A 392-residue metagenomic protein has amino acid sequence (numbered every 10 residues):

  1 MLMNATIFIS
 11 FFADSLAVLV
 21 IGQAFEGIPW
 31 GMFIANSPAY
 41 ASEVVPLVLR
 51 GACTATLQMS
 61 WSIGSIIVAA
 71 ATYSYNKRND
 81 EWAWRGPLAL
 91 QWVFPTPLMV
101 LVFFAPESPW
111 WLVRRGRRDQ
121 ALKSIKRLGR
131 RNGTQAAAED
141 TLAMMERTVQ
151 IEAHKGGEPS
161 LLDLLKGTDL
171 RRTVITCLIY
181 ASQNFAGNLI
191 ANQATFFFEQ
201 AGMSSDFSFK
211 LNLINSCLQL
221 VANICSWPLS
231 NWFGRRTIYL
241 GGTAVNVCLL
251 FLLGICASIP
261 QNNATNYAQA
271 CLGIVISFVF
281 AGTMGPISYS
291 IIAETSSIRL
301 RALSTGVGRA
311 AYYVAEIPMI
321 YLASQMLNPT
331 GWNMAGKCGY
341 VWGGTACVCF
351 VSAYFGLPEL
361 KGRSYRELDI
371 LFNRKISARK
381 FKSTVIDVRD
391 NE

Functional and structural regions predicted by a protein language model:
M1-K126, Q150-E392: Alpha-helical transmembrane bundle of multi-pass membrane proteins
R127-E139: Short intracellular "coupling" helices and adjacent cytoplasmic loop segments at the cytosolic face of multi-pass
A136-Q150: TPR/TPR-like alpha-solenoid helical repeat scaffolds
